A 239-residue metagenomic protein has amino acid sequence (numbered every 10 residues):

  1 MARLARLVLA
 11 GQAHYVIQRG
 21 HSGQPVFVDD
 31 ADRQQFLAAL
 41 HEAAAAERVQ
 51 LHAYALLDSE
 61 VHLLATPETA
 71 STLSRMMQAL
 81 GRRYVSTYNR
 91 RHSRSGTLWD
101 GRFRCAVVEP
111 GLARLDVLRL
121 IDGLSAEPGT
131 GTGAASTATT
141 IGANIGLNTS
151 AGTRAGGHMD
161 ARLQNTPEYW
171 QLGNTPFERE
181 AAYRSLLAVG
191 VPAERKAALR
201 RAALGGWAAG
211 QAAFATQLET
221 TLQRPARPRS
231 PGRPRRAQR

Functional and structural regions predicted by a protein language model:
M1-S59, T66-R239: Short Pro-Cys-Gly-centered "Cys-loop" motif that presents a nucleophilic cysteine in a tight turn
